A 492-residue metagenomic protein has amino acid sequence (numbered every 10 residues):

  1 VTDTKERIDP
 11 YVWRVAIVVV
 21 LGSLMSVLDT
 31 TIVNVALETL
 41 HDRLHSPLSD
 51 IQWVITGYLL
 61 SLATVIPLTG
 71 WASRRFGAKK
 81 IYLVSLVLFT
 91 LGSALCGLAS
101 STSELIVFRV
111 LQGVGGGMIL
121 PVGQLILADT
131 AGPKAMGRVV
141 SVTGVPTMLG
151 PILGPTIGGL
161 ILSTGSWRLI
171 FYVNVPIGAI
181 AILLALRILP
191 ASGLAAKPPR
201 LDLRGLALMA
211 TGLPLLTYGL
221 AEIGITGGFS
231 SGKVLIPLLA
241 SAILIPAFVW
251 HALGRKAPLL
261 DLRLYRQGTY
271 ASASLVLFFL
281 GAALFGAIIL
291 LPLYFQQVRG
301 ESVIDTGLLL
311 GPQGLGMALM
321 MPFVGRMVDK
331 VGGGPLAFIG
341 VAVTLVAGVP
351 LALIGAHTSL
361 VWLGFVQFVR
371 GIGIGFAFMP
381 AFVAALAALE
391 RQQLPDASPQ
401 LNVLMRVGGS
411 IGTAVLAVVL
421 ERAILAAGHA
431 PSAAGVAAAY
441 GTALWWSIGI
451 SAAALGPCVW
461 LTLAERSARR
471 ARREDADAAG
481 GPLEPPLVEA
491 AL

Functional and structural regions predicted by a protein language model:
V1-Y11, A195, L461-L492: Intrinsic disorder in cytosolic terminal tails and internal cytosolic loops of multi-pass membrane transporters
W13-L37, L44-A63, L68-G70, K79-Y82 (+13 more regions): 12-transmembrane solute porter fold
L37-E38, E104: Membrane-interfacial helix termini and adjacent extracytoplasmic/periplasmic loops of multi-pass transporters
L59, I66-G205, H357, R391 (+2 more regions): Helix-loop-helix hairpins in multi-pass membrane proteins, especially solute transporters
P190-A207, R255-L259, S467-A479: Flexible cytoplasmic inter-helical loops of multi-pass small-molecule transporters
E222-G228: Short, hydrophobic transmembrane alpha-helix segments
